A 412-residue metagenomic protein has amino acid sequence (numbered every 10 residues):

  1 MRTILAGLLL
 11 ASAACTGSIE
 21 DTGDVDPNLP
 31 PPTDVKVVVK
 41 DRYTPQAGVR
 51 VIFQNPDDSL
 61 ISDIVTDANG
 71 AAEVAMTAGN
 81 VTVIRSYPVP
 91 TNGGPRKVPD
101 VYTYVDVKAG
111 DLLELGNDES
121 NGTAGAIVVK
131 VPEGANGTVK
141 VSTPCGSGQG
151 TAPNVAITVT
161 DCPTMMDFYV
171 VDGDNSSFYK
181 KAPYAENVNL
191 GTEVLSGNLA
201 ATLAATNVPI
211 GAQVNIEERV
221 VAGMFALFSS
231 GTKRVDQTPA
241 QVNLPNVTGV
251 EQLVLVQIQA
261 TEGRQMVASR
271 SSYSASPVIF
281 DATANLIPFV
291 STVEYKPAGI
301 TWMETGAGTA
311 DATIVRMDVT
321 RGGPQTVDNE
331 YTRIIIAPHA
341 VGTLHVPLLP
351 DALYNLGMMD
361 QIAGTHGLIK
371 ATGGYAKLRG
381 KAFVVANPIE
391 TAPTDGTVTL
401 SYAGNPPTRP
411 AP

Functional and structural regions predicted by a protein language model:
M1-A14: Sec-dependent bacterial lipoprotein signal peptides
S12-K36, P412: Bacterial Sec-dependent N-terminal signal peptides
V35-K40, V49-E294, D395-P410: Preference for solvent-exposed, low-hydrophobicity sequence contexts
Q46, G211-E218, T305-Y331, N355-L368 (+1 more regions): Solvent-exposed loop/turn segments flanking beta-strands in beta-repeat/beta-sandwich domains
P56-L60, P324-I335: Short beta-strand and strand-turn-strand segments in soluble, beta-rich domains
P239-V247, V341-K370: Signal that preferentially marks extracellular ectodomain short beta-strand elements of beta-sandwich modules
Y295-T309, V346-L348: Conserved aromatic anchor
Y375-A411: Residue-level hotspots within well-ordered secondary structure
